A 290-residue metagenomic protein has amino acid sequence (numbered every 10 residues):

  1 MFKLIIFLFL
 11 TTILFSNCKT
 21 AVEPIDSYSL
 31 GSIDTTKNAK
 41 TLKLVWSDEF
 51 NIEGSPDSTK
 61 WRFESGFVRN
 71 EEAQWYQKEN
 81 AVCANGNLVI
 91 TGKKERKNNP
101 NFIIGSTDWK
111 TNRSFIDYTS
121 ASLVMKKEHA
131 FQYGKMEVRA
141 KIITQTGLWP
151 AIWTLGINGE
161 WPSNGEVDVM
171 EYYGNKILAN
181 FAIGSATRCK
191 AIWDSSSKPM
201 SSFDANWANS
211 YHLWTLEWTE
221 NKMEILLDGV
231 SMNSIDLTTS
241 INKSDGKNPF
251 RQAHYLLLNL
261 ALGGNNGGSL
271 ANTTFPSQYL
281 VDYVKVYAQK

Functional and structural regions predicted by a protein language model:
M1-S27: Bacterial Sec-dependent N-terminal signal peptides
T20-K290: GH16 jelly-roll
